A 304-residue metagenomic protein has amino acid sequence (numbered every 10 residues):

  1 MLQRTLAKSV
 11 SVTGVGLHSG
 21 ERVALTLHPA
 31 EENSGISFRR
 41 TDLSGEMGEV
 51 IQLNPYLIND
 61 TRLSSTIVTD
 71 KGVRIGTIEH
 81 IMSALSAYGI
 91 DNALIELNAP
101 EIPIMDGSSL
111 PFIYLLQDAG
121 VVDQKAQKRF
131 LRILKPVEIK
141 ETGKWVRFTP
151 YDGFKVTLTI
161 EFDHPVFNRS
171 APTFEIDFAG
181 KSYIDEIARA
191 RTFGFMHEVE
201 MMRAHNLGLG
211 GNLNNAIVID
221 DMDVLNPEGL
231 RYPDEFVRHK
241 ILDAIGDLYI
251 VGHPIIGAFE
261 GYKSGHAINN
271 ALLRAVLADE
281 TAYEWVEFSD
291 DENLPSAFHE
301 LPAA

Functional and structural regions predicted by a protein language model:
M1-D91, E96-A304: C-terminal regulatory domains involved in ligand/effector binding and gene-expression control
